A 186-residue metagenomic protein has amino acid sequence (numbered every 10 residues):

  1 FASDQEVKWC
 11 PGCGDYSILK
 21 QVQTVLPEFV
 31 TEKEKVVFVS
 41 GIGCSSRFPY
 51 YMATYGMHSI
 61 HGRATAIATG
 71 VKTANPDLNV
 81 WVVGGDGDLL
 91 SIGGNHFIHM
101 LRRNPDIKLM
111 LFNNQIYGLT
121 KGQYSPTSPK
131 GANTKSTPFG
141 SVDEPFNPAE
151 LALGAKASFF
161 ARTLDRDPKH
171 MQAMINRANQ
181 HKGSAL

Functional and structural regions predicted by a protein language model:
F1-W81: Thiamine diphosphate
W9-P11, V82-G84, F159-L164: Short catalytic-loop micro-motif centered on adjacent basic/acidic residues
G14-Q21, K33, G62, A66 (+4 more regions): Conserved active-site and cofactor/substrate-binding residues in soluble primary-metabolism enzymes
D15-I18, T24-T31, T73-P76, R102-P105 (+3 more regions): Generic secondary-structure signature for well-ordered alpha-helical cores
K35-F38, L78-W81, D106-M110, E150 (+2 more regions): Structural motif
C44-G118, H170-A173, A178: Thiamine diphosphate
D77, P126-H181: Conserved thiamine diphosphate
G94-H99, L119-A132, L151: Active-site-proximal loop->helix
